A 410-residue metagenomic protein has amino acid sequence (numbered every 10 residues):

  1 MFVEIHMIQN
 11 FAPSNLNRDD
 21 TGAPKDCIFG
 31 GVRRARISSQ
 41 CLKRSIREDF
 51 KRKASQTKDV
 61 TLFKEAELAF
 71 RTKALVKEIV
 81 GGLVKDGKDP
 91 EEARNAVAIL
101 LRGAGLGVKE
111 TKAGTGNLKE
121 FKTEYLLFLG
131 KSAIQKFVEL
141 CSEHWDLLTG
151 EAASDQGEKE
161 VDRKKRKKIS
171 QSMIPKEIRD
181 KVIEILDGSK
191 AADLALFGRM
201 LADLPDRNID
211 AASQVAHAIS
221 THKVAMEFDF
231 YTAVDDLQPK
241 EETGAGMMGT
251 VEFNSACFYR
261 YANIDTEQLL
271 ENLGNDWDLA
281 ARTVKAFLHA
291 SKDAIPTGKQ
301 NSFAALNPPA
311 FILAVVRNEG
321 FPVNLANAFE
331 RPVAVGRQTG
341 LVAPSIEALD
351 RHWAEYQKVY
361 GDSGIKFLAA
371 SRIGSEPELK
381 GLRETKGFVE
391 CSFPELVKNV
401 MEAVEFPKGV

Functional and structural regions predicted by a protein language model:
M1-R36, Q40, R44-V410: Basic polyanion-binding and macromolecular-assembly surfaces
